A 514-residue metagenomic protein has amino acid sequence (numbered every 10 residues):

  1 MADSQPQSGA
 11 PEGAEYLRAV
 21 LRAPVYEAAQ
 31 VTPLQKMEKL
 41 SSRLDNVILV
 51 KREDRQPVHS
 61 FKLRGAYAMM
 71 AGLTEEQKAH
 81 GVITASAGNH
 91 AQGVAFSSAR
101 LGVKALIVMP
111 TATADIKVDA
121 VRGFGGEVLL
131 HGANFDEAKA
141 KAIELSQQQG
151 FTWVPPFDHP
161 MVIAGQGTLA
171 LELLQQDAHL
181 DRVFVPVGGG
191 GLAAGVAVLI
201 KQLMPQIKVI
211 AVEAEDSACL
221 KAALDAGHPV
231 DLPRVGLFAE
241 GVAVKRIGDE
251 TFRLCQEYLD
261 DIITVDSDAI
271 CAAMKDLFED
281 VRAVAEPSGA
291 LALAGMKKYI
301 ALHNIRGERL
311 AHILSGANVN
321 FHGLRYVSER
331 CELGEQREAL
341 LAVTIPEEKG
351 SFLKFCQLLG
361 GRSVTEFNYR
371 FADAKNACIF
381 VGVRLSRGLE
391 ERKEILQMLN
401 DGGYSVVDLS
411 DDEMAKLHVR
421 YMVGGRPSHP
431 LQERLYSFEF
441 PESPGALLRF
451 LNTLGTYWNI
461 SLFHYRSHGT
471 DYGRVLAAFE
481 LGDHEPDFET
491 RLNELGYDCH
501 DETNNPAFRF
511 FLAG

Functional and structural regions predicted by a protein language model:
M1-A446, F450-G514: PLP-dependent amino-acid enzyme catalytic core
